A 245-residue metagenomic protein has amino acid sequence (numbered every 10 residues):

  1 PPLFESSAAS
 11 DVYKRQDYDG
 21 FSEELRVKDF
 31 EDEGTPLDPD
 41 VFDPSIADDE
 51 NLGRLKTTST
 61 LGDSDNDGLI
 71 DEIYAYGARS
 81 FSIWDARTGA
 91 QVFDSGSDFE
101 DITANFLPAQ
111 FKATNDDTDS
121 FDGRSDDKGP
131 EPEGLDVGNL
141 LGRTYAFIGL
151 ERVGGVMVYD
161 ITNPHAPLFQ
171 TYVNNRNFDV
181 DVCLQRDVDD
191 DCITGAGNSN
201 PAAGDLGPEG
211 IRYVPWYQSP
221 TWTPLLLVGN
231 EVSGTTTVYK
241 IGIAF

Functional and structural regions predicted by a protein language model:
P1-Y13: Single conserved hydrophobic/aromatic residue that forms the stacking wall/gate of nucleotide- or nucleobase-binding
S10, G149-E151, E231-V232: Short loop/turn segments immediately following the C-termini of beta-strands
D17, V41-S80, F111-V137, Q185-W216: Signature of short aromatic-glycine-proline-rich micro-motifs recurring in repeat-based ectodomains
F81, G154-V156, G234-T236: Structural signal for beta-propeller blades
A86-Q91, V158-P167, K240-F245: Short loop/turn segments immediately following beta-strands, especially the blade-tip and inter-blade linker loops
G89, F121-T162: C-terminal substrate/ligand-recognition segments
Q91-P108, L168-N177, V182-C183: Beta-propeller fold detector
G210-F245: Blade-level signature of beta-propeller repeat domains, shared across WD40, Kelch, NHL, RCC1 and BNR/Asp-box propellers
